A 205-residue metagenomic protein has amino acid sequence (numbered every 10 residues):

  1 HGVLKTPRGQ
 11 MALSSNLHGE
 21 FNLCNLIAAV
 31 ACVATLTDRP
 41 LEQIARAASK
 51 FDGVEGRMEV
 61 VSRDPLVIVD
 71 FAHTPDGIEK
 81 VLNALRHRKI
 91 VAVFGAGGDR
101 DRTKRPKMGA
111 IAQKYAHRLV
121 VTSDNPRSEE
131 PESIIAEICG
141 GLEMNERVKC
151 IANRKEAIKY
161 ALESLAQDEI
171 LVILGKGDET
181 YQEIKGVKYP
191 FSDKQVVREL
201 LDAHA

Functional and structural regions predicted by a protein language model:
H1-A12: Acidic-glycine-rich active-site phosphate/pyrophosphate-binding loop
R8, G19, L26-A205: ATP-dependent carboxylate-amine ligase
A12-E20: A short glycine-threonine-serine/GTX helix/turn-capping micro-motif
